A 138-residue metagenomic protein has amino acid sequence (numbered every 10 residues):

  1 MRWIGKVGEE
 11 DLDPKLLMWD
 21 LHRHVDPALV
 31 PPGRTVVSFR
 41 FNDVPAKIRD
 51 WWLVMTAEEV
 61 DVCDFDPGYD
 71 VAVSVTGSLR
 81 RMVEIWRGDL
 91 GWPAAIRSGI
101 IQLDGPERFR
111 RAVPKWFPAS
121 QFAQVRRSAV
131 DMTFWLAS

Functional and structural regions predicted by a protein language model:
M1-D61, E107-S138: Acidic, aliphatic-rich amphipathic alpha-helical segments
P27-A28, D61-D64, D89-P93: Short, flexible, solvent-exposed loop/turn segments with mixed acidic/basic and small polar residues
M55, F65-G68: N-proximal short alpha-helices
G68-S138: C-terminal interaction segments
